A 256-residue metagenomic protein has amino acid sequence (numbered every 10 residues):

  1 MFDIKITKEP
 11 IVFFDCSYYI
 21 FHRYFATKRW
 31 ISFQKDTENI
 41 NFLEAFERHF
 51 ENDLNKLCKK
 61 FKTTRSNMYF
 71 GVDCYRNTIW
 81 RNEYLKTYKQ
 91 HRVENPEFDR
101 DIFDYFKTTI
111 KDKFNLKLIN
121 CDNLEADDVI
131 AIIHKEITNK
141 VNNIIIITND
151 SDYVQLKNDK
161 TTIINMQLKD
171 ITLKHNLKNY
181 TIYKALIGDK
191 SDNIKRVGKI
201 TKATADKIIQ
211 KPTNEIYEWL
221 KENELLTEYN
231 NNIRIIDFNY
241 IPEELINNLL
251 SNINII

Functional and structural regions predicted by a protein language model:
M1-I4, T37, T64, Q90-I255: Extended two-metal-dependent nuclease catalytic cores across DNA- and RNA-processing enzymes
M1-T108: Domain-level signal for Mg2+-assisted phosphodiester chemistry and nucleotide/NA-binding surfaces in nucleic-acid
